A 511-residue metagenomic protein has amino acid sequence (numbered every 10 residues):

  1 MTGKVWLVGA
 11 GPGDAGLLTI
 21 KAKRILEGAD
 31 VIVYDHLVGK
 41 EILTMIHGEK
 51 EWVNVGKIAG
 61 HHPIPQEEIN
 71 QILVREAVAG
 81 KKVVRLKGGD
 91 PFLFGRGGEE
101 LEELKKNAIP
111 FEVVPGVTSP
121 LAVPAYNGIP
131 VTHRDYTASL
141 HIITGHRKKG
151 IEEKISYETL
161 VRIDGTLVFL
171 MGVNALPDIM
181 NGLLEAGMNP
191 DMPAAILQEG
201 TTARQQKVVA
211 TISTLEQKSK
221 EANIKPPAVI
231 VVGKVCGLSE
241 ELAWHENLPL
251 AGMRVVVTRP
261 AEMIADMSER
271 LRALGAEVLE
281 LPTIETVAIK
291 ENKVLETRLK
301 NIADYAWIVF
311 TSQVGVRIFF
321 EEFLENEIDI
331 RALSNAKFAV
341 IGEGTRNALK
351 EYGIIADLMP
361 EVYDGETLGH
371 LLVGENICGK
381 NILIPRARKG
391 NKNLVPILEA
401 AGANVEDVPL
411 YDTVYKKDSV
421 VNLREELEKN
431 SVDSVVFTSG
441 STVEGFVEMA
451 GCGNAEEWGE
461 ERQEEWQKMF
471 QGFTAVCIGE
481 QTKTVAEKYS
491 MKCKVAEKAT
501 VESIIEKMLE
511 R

Functional and structural regions predicted by a protein language model:
M1-A15, I20-V117, A122, E221 (+4 more regions): Class I S-adenosyl-L-methionine
M1-T2, R24-I25, R75-V78, R85 (+10 more regions): Solvent-exposed alpha-helices and their adjacent loops that cap or buttress functional pockets in soluble metabolic
G3, D14, D90-L93, G97-I163 (+3 more regions): Class I SAM-dependent methyltransferase SAM-binding "motif I" and its flanking Rossmann-like core
W6, D30-V33, V84, H141 (+5 more regions): Conserved beta-strand elements of the Class I
P12-G13, K50, A59, P65-Q71 (+3 more regions): Signature of uroporphyrinogen-III synthase
W52, V83, F111-V113, V131 (+3 more regions): Hydrophobic beta-strand scaffold residues
K105-A108, V131-H133, E185-D191, N326-L333 (+1 more regions): A short alpha->loop->secondary-structure connector
G150-A195: Conserved anion/nucleotide-ligand pocket segment
